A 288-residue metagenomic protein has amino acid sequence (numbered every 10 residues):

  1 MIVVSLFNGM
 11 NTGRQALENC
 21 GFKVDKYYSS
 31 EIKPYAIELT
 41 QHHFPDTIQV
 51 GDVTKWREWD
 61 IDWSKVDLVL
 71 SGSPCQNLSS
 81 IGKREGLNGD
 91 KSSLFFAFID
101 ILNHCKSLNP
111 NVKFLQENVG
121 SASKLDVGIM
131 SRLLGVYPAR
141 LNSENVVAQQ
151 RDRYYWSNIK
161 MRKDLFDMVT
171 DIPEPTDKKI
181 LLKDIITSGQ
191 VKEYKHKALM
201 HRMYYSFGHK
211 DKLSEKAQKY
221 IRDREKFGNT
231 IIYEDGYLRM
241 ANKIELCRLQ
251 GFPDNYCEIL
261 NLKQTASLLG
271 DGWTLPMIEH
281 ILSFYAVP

Functional and structural regions predicted by a protein language model:
M1-P288: Conserved active-site and SAM-binding loop architecture of S-adenosyl-L-methionine-dependent nucleic-acid
